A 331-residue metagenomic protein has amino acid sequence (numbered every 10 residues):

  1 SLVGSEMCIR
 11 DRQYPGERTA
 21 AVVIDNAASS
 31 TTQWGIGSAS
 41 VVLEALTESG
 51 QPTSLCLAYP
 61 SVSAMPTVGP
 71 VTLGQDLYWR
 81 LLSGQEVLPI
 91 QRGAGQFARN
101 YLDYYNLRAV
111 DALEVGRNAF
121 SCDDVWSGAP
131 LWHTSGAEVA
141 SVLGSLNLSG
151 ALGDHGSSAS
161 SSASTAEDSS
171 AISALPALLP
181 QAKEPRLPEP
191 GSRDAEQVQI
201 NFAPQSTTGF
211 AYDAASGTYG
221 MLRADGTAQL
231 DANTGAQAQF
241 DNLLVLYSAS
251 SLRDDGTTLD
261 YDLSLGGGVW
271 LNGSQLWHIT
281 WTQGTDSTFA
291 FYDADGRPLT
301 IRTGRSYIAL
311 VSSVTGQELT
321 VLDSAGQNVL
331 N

Functional and structural regions predicted by a protein language model:
S1-G4, C8-I9: Single conserved hydrophobic/aromatic residue that forms the stacking wall/gate of nucleotide- or nucleobase-binding
E6, Q13-V41, G50-N331: A surface/extracellular/periplasmic glyco- and lipid-processing/surface-interacting theme
